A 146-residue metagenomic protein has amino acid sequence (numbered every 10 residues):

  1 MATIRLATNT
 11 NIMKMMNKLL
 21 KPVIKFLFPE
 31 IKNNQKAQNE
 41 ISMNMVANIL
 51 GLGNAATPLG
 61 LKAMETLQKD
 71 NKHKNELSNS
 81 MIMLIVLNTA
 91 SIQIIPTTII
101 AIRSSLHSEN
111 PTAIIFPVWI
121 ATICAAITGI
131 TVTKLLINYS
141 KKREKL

Functional and structural regions predicted by a protein language model:
M1-T66: Membrane-embedded alpha-helical segments and adjacent helix-loop junctions characteristic of multi-pass solute
T3, V46-I49, I85-V86, F116-I123: Hydrophobic alpha-helical transmembrane segments of multi-pass membrane proteins
A7-N11, L20, N71, L106 (+1 more regions): Membrane-interfacial segments
K32-M45, K72-T89: Alpha-helical transmembrane segments of multi-pass membrane proteins
I49-I85, S104-S108: Hydrophobic transmembrane alpha-helices that form the pore/transport pathway of multi-pass ion and small-solute
A55, S80-S108, A125-T133: Alpha-helical transmembrane segments and, especially, the helix-loop junctions at the ends of these helices
K74, F116-L146: Juxtamembrane and boundary regions of transmembrane helices in multi-pass small-molecule transporters and channels
L106-N110, I114, V118: Membrane-helix interfacial "entry" motifs
